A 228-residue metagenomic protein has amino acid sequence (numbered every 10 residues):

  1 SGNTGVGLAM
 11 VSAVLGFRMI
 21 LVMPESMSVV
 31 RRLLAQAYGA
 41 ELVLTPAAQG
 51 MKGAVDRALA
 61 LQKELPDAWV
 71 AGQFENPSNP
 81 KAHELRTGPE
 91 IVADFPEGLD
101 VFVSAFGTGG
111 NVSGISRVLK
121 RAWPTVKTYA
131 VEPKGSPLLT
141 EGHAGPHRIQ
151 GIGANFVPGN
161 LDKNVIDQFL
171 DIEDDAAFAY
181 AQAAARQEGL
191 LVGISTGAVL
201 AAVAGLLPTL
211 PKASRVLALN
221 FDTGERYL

Functional and structural regions predicted by a protein language model:
S1-E25, G98-N111, S195-T196, L217-L219: A short, small-residue-rich loop immediately preceding and capping a beta-strand
T4-K63, L139-V157, R226-L228: Active-site-proximal loop->helix
V6-R18, Q36-A37, S116-W123, A201-P211: Alpha-helix C-terminal capping segments
V55-D56, L65-D67, K120-I194, T209: Active-site/ligand-binding loops adjacent to catalytic centers
L65-G109, R117-V118, K163, D175-L190: Active-site/ligand-binding-proximal alpha/beta "capping" segment
E75-S78, G107-G110, E132-P137, H143-A144 (+4 more regions): Glycine-rich beta-alpha junction loops
N155, A201-L228: Phosphate-binding loop/pocket of nucleotide- and phosphate-handling active sites
